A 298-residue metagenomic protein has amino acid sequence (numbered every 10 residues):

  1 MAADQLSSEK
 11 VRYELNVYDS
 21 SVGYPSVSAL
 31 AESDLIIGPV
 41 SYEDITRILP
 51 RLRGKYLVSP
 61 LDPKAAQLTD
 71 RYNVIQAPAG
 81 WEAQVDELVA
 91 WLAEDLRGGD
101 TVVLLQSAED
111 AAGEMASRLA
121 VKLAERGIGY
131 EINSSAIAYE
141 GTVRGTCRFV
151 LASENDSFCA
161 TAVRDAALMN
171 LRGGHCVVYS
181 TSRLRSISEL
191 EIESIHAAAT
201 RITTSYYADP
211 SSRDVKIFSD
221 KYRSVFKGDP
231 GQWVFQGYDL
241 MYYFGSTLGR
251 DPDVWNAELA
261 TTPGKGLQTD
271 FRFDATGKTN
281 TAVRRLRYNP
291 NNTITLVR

Functional and structural regions predicted by a protein language model:
M1-N16: Signal peptide-proximal N-terminal region of secreted/periplasmic/extracellular or secretory-lumen proteins
R12-E32, V85-E87, S134-R144: Structural motif
V17-S20, S33-G38, N73-A79, V103-E109 (+3 more regions): Second-shell loop/turn segments in exported
S20-Y24, S41-I45, P63-Q67, A108-A112 (+4 more regions): Solvent-exposed loop/turn segments at secondary-structure junctions within structured extracellular/periplasmic domains
I37-L104, D110-M115, S186-S188: Extracytoplasmic ligand/sensor domains, especially the bilobed periplasmic-binding protein
I75-R164: Extracellular/periplasmic Venus flytrap/periplasmic-binding protein
V163-Q236: Extracellular/periplasmic periplasmic-binding protein-like sensory domains
K227-V234, Y238, G245-R298: Segments of small-molecule ligand-sensing domains
